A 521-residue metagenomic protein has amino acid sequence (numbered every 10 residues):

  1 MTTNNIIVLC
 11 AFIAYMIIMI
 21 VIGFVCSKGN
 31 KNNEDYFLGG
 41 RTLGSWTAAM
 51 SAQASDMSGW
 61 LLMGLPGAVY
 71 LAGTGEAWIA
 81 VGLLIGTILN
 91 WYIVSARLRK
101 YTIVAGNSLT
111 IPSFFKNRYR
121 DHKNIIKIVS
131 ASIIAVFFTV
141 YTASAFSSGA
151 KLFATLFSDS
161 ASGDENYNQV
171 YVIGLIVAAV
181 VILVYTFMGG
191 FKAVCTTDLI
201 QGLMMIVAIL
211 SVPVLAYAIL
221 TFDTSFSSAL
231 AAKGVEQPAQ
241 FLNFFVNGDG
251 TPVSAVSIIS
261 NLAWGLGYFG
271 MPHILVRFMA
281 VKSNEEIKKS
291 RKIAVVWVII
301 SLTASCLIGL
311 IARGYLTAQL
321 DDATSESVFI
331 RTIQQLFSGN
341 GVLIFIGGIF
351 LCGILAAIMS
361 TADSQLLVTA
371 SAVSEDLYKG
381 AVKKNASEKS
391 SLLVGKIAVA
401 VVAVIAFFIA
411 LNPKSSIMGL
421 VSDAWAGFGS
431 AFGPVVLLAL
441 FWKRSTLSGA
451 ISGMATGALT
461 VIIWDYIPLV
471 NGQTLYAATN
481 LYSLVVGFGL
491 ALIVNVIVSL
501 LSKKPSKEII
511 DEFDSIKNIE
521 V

Functional and structural regions predicted by a protein language model:
M1-M63, T186-G189: Membrane-interface "cap" regions at the ends of multi-pass membrane proteins
T2-N5, R41-L43, T47, G64-V81 (+6 more regions): Loop-to-helix junctions at membrane interfaces in multi-pass transport proteins
M16, S55-D56, L83-T87, I134-A135 (+10 more regions): Residue-level recognition of pore/gate-forming positions within transmembrane alpha-helices of multi-pass
Y70-M188, V276-S422, V521: Helix-loop-helix junctions that connect adjacent transmembrane helices in secondary transporters/permeases, recognized
G189-T196, L440-S452: Membrane-helix interface "capping/anchor" motifs
M204, G449-T460, F513: Central hydrophobic cores of alpha-helical transmembrane segments in multi-pass integral membrane proteins
I405-I409, T456-I467: Aromatic-anchored segments of alpha-helical transmembrane domains
L469-V521: Terminal cytosolic tails of multi-pass membrane transporters, especially the segment immediately following the final
